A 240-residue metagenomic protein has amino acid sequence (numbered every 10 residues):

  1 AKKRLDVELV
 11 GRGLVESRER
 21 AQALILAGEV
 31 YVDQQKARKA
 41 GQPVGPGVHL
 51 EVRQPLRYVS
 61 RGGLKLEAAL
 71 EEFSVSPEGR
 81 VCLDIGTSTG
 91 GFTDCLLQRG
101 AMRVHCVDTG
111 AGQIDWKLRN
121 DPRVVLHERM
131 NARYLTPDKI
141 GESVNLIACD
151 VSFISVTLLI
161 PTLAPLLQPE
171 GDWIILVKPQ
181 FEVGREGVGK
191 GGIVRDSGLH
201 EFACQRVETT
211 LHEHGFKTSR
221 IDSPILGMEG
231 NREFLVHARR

Functional and structural regions predicted by a protein language model:
A1-P46: A basic, amphipathic helix-loop patch mediating RNA/tRNA/ribosome contacts
G62-R80: Conserved alpha-helix/loop element of class I SAM-dependent methyltransferases that forms part of the SAM/SAH-binding
E78-S88: Conserved class I S-adenosyl-L-methionine
T89-G100: Conserved SAM-binding loop of SAM-dependent methyltransferases across substrates and taxa, primarily the Class I
H105-L158: S-adenosyl-L-methionine
T157-I174: A short glycine-rich, Lys/Arg-flanked "PGG" loop and its adjoining helix->strand segment in the class I
E170-G184: Conserved beta-strand signature within the Rossmann-like core of class I S-adenosyl-L-methionine
I225-R240: Core SAM-dependent methyltransferase catalytic element
